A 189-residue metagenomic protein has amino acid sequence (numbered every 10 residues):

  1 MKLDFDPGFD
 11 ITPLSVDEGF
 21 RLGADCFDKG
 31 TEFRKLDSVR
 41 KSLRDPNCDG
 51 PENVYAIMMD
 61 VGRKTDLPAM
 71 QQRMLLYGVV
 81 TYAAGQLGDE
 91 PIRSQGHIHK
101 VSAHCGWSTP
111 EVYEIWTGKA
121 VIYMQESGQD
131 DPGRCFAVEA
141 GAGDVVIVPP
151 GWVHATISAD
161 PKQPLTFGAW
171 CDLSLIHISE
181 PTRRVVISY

Functional and structural regions predicted by a protein language model:
M1-I92: Transition-metal
E52-T65, P91-S108, E126, D130-G133: Short acidic (Asp/Glu) patches
V79, P161-L175: A short hydrophobic beta-strand segment most commonly corresponding to one strand of the jelly-roll/cupin
G106-E126: Short, conserved beta-strand element in jelly-roll/cupin
E139-D160: Conserved metal-binding segment of the jelly-roll/cupin
I176-Y189: Single conserved hydrophobic/aromatic residue that forms the stacking wall/gate of nucleotide- or nucleobase-binding
